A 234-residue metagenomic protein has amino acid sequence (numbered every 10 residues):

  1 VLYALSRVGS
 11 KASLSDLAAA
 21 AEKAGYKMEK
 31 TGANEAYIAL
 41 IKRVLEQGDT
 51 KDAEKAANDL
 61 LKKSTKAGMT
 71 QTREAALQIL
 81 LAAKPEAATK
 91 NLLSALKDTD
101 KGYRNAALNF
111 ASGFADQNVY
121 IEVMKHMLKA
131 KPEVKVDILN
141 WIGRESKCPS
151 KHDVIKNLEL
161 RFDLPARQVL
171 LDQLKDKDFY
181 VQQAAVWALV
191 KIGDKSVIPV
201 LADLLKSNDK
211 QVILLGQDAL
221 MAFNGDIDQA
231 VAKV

Functional and structural regions predicted by a protein language model:
V1-S10, A19, K27-Q47, T70-P85 (+9 more regions): Structural detector for internal amphipathic alpha-helices that build alpha-solenoid repeat scaffolds
D52-A57, A166: HEAT/HEAT-like alpha-solenoid repeats
